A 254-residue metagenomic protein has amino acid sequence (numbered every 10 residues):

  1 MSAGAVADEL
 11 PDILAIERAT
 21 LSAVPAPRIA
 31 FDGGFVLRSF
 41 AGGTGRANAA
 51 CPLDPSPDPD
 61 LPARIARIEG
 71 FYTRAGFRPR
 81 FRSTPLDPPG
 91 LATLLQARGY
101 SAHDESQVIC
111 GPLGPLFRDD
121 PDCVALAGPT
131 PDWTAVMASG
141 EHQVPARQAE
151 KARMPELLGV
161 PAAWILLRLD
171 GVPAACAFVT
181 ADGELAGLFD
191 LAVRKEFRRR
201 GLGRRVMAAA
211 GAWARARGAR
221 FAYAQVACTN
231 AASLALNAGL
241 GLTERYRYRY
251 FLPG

Functional and structural regions predicted by a protein language model:
M1-E17, C51, S106-Q107, P115-R153 (+2 more regions): Short amphipathic alpha-helix that is part of the acyltransferase structural core
M1-R74, P88, A146-R147: N-terminal charged segments
C51-D58, L191-R198, V226-A227: A short, internal acetyl-CoA/4′-phosphopantetheine-binding micro-motif in the GNAT/acyltransferase core
D58-D132, P145, R249-P253: Acyl-donor-binding surface of acyltransferase catalytic domains
L61-E69, D190-K195, R199-A216, F221 (+2 more regions): Conserved acetyl-CoA-binding loop-helix of GNAT-fold acetyltransferases
A75-T84, A214-V226: Conserved GNAT acetyl-CoA-binding A-motif
P88-A102, R204, C228-R247: Conserved active-site alpha-helix within GNAT-family acetyltransferase domains
R147-R194: A conserved beta-strand-loop-helix scaffold within acyl/acetyltransferase catalytic domains
